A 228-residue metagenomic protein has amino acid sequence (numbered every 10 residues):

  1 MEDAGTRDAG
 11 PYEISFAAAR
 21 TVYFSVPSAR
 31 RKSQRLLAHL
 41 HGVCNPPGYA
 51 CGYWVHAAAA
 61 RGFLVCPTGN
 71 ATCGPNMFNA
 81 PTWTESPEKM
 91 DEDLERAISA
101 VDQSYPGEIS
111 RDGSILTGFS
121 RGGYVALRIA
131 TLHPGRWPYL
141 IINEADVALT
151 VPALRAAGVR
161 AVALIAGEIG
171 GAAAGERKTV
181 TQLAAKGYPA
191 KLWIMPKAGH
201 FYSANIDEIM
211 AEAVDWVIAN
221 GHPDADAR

Functional and structural regions predicted by a protein language model:
R7, Y12-S28, Q34-I109: Serine-hydrolase catalytic machinery in alpha/beta-hydrolase-like enzymes
T68, T117, N143-E144, I165: Alpha/beta-hydrolase-fold catalytic nucleophile elbow
G107-F119: Alpha/beta-hydrolase fold nucleophile elbow
G118-G122, A126: Gly/Ala-rich beta-loop-alpha elbow adjacent to hydrolase catalytic centers
R128-L132: Active-site signature of alpha/beta-hydrolase-fold catalytic machinery across serine- and Asp/Cys-nucleophile hydrolases
G135-V147: A conserved short beta-strand
E144-I218: The feature captures the conserved acid-bearing segment of alpha/beta-hydrolase catalytic domains
